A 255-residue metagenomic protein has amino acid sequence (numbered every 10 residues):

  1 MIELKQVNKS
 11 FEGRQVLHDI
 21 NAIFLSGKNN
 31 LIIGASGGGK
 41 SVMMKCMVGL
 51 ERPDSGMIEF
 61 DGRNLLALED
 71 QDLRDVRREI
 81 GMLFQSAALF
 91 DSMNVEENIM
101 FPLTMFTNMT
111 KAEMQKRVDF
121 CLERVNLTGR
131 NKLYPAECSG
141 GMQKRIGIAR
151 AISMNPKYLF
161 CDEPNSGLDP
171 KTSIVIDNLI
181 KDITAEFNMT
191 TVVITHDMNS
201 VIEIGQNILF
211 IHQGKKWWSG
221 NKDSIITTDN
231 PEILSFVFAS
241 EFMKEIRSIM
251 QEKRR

Functional and structural regions predicted by a protein language model:
V48: Helix-to-loop junction immediately C-terminal to a conserved catalytic motif
G56-N64: Conserved ABC transporter NBD signature motif
M93-F101: Short coil-to-helix segment of the ABC ATPase nucleotide-binding domain corresponding to the Q-loop/switch region
Y134-C138, M142: Conserved ABC ATPase signature
S153-K157: A short, proline-enriched helix->beta-strand linker immediately N-terminal to the Walker B motif in ABC-type P-loop
L159-D162: Catalytic Walker B motif of ABC-type/P-loop ATPase nucleotide-binding domains
P170-T172: Helix N-cap at the start of a conserved alpha-helix in ABC-type nucleotide-binding domains
